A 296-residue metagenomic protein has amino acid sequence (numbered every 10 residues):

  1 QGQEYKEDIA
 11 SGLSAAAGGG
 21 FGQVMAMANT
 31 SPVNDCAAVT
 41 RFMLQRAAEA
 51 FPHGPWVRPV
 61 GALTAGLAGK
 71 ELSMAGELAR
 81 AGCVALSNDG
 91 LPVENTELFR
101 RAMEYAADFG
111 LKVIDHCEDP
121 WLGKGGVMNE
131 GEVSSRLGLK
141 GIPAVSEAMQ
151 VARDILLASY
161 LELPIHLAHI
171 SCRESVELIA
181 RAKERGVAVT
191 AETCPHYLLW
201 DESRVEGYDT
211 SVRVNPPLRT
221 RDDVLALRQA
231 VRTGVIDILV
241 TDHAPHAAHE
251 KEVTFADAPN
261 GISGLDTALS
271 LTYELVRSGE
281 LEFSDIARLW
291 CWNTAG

Functional and structural regions predicted by a protein language model:
Q1-E49: Metal-associated gating/positioning segment near the N- to mid-region
Q1-E7, A28-T30, R58-E71, G90 (+2 more regions): Active-site mouth loops of central-metabolism enzymes
A16, G20, V57, L86 (+8 more regions): Divalent metal-coordination and catalytic microenvironments
G20-M25, P55-R58, G82-A85, L157-P164 (+1 more regions): Short, surface-exposed connector motifs at secondary-structure boundaries
F21-A26, H53-W56, E130-L139: Gly-rich Lys/Arg/Thr-decorated short loops/hinges at beta-loop-alpha junctions or inter-strand turns that position
Q45-A62: A glycine-rich helix N-cap at a beta->alpha junction
K70-L239: Histidine/acidic residue-rich metal-binding segments in metalloenzymes
R136-P164, T233, I238, A244-G296: His/Asp/Glu-enriched, well-ordered alpha-helical/loop segment that forms or immediately abuts the divalent-metal
